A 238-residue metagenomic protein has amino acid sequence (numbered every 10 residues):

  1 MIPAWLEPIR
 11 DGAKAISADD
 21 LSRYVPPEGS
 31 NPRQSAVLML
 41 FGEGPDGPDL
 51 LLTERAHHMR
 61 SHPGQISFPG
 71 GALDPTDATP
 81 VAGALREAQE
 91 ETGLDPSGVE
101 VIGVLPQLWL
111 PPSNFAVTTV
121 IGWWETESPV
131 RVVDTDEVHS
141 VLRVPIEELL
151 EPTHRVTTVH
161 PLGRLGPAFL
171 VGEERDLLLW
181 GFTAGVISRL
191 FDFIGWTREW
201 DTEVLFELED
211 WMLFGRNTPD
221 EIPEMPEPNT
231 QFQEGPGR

Functional and structural regions predicted by a protein language model:
M1-S67, A72-E90, L94-V104, L108-I121 (+3 more regions): N-terminal leader/linker segments that precede catalytic domains of diphosphate-processing enzymes
V133-A168, E173: NUDIX/MutT-family hydrolases
